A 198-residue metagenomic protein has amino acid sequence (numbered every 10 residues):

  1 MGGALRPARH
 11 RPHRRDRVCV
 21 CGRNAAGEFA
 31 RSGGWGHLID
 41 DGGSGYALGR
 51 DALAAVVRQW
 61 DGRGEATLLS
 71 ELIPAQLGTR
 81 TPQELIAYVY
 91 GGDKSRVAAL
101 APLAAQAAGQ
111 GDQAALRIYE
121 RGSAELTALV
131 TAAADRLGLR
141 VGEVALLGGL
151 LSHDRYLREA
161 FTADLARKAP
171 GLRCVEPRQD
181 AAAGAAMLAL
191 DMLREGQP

Functional and structural regions predicted by a protein language model:
M1-T67: Phosphate-binding/catalytic loop of phosphoryl-transfer enzymes
G2-H10, L53-P198: ATP-binding/phosphotransfer module of carbohydrate and carboxylate kinases, centering on a glycine-rich
